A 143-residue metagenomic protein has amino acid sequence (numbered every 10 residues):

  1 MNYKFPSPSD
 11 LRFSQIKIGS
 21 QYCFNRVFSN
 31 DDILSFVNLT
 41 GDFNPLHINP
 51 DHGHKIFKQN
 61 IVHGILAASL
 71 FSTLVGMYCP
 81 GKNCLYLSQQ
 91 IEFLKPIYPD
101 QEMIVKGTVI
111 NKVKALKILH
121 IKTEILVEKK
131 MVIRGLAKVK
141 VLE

Functional and structural regions predicted by a protein language model:
M1-I18, I97-E143: HotDog/MaoC-like acyl-thioester-processing domains
N2-C84: Hot-dog-fold acyl-thioester-processing enzymes
F24-F28, I91, A137-V139: Generic detection of short hydrophobic beta-strand segments and adjacent strand-loop junctions
S35, H52, L87, L116-K117 (+1 more regions): Sparse recognition of residues in long alpha-helices and their boundaries
L46-I48, K58, L85-Y86, I91-E92 (+4 more regions): Short, intrinsically disordered/low-complexity patches at protein termini and at juxtamembrane boundaries
M77-Q101, V105: Mid-chain, well-packed structural core segment of small domains
